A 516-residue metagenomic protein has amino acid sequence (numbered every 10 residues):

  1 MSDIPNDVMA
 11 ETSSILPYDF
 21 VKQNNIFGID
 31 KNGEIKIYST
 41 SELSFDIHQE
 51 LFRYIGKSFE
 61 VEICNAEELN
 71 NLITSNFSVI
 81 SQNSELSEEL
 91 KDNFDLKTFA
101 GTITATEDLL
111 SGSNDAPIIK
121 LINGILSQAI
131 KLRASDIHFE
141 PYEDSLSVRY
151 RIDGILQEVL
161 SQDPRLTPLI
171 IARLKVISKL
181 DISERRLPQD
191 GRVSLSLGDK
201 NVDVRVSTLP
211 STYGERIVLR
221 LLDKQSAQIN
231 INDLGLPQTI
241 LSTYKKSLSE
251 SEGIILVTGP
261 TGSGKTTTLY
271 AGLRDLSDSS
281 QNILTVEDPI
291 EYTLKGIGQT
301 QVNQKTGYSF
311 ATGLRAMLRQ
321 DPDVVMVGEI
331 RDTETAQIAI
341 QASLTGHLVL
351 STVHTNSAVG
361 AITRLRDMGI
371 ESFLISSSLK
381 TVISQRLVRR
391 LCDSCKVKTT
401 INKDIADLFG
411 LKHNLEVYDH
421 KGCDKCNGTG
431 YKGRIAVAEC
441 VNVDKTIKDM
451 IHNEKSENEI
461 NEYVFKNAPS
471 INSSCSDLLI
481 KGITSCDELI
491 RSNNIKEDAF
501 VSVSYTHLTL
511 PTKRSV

Functional and structural regions predicted by a protein language model:
M1-Y54, D190-G198, V202-L209: Polyanionic, low-complexity intrinsically disordered segments
I4-P5, A10-S13, A66-G124, L132: Charged, low-hydrophobicity low-complexity segments
M9, H48, A66, N70 (+7 more regions): Alpha-helix initiation and N-capping motif
D19-D30, D46, E50, N71-T102 (+3 more regions): Core recognition of P-loop NTPase motor domains used across DNA-transaction enzymes
K36-Q82, L234-L248: Short glycine/Trp-rich loop-beta-loop segment that forms part of the substrate-binding cleft
S111-Q128, L132-S504, L508: Short, flexible helix-loop junctions that flank or precede catalytic/ligand sites
T509-T512, V516: Positively charged, low-complexity/disordered segments
